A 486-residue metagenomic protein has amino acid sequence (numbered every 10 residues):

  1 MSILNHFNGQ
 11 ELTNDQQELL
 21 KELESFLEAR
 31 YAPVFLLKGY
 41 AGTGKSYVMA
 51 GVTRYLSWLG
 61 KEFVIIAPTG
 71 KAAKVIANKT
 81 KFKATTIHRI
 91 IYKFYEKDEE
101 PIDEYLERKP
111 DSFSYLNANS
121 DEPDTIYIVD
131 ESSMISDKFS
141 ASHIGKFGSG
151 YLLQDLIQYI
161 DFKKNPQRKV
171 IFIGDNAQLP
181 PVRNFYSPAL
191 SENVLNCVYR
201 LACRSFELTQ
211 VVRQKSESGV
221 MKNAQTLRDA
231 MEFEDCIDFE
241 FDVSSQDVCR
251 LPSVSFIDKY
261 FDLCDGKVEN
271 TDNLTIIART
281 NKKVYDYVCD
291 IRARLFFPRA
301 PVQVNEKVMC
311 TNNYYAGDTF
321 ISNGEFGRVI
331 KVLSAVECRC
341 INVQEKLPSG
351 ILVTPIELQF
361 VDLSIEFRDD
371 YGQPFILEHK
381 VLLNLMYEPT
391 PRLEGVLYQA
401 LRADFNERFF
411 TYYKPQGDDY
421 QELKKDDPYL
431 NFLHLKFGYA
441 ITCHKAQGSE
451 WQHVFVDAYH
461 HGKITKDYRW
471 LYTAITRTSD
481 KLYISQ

Functional and structural regions predicted by a protein language model:
M1-A29: Pre-P-loop entry segment of helicase/translocase ATPase cores
L12, I65-I66, I276: Conserved SAM-binding loop
Q16, T69, T280, G448: Short, conserved phosphate/pyrophosphate- and ester-handling motifs at nucleotide-, phospho-/glycolipid
L19-E24, R30-Y31, Y151-Q154, Y159-R168 (+2 more regions): Conserved helicase motor core of P-loop NTPases
L20-K21, S25-F26, P33-D235: ASCE P-loop NTPase helicase motor core
V48, E345-Q486: C-terminal accessory regions
I65, A118-N119, D318-I321, C443-Q447 (+1 more regions): Replace "in large, NTP-powered and nucleic-acid-processing enzymes" with "in large, NTP-powered factors and other
M309, R328, Q452-F455: Hydrophobic beta-strand signal
